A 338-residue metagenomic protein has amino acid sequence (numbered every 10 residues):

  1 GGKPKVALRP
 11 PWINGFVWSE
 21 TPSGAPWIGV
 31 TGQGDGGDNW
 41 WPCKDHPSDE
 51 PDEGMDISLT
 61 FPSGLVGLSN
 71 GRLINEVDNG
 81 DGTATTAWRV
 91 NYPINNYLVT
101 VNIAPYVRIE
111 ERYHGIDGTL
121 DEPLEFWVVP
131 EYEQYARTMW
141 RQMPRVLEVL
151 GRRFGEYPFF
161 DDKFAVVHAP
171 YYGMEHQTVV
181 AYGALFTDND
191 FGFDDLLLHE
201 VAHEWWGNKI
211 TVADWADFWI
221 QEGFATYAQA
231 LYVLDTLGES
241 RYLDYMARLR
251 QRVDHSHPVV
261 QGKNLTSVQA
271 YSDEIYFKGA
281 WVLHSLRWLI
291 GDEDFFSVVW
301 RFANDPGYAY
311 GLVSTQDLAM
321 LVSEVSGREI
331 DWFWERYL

Functional and structural regions predicted by a protein language model:
G2-Y106: Extended, low-hydrophobicity, Ser/Thr/Pro/Gly-biased non-transmembrane segments
G37-S48, P130-T138, W215, T266-D273 (+1 more regions): Active-site rim elements
P51, E133-P144, D188-G192, L196 (+7 more regions): Soluble non-cytosolic domains of exported or imported proteins
I57, A84-A87, P105-E204, N208-D217 (+2 more regions): Juxtacatalytic substrate-recognition/specificity segment
P158, S240-R241, S272-L338: Amphipathic alpha-helical substructures
Y232-D254, F295-V299: Short helix/loop segments within enzyme catalytic domains that coordinate or immediately flank catalytic cofactors
D254-Q269: The feature captures the short pre-catalytic strand/loop hairpin that immediately precedes and shapes the active-site
